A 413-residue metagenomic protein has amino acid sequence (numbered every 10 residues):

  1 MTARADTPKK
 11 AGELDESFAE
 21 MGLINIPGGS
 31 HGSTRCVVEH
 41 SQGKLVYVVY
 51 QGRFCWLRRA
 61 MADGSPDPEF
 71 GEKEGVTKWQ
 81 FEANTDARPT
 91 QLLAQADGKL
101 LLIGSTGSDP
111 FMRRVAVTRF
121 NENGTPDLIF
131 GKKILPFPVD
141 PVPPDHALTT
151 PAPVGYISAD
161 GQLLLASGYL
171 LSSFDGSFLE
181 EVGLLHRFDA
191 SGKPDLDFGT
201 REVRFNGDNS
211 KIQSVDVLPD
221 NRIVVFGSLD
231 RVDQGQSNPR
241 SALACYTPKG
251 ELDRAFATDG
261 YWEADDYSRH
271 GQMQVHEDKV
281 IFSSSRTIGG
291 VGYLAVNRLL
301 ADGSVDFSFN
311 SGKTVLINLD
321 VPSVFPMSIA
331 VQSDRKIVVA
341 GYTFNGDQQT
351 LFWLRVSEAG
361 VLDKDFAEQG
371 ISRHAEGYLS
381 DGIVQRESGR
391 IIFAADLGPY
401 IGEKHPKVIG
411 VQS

Functional and structural regions predicted by a protein language model:
M1-S413: Extracytoplasmic mature domains of secreted or surface-exposed proteins
